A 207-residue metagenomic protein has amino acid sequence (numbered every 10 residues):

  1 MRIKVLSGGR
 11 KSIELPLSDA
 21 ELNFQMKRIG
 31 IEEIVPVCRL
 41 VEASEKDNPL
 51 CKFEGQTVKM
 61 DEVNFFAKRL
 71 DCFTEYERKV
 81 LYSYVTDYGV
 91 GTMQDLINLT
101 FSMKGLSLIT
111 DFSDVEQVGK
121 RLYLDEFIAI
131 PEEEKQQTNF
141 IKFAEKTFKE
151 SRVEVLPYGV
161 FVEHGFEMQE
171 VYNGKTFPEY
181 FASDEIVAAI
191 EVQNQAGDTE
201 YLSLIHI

Functional and structural regions predicted by a protein language model:
M1-K4, I186-A188: Short structural boundary motif marking the start of a folded domain
L6-R10, Q195-D198: Glycine-centered tight beta-turn/hairpin loop motif at sheet-sheet or coil-to-beta transitions
G9-L70: N-terminal interaction modules that seed assembly of large macromolecular complexes
R39, Y82-S83, G159: Short coil/turn segments at secondary-structure boundaries
K46-S151: Charged, alpha-helical interface segments at or near domain boundaries
G119-D198: Acidic, proline/glycine-rich low-complexity IDRs
I205-I207: Conserved small/polar residues in nucleotide/adenosyl-binding loops
